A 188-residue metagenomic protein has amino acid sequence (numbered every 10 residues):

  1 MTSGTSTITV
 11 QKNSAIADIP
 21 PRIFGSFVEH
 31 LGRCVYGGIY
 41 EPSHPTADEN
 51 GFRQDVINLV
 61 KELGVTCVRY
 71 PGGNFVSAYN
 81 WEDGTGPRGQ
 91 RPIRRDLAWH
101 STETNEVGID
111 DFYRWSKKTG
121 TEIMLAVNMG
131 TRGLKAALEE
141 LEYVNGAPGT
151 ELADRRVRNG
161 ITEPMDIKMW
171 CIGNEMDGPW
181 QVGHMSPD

Functional and structural regions predicted by a protein language model:
M1-D188: Non-catalytic accessory regions flanking glycosidase/transglycosidase catalytic cores in CAZymes
